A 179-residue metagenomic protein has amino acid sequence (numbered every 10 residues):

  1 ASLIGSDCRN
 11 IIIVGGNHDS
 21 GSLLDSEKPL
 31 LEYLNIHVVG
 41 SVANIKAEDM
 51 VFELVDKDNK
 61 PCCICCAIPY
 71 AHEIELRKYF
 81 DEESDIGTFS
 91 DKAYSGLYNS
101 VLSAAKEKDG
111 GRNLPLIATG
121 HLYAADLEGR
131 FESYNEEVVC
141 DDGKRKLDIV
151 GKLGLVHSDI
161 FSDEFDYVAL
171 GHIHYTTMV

Functional and structural regions predicted by a protein language model:
A1-V179: Extended recognition/assembly regions associated with phosphoester-bond processing machinery
